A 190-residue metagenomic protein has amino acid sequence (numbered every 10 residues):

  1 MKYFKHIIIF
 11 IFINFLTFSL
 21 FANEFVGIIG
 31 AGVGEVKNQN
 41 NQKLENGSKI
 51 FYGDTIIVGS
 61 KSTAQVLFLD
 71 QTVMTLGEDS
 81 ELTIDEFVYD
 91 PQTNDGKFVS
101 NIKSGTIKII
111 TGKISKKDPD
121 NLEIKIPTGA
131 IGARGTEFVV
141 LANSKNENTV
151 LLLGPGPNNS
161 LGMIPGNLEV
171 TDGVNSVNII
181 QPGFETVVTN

Functional and structural regions predicted by a protein language model:
M1-H6: Positively charged n-region of N-terminal signal peptides that target proteins for export
I8-S19: Bacterial N-terminal signal peptides
A22-T55, G59, L69-T186: Flexible, surface-exposed loop/linker segments and immediately adjacent secondary-structure boundaries
A64-L67: SH3/SH3-like beta-barrel fold
